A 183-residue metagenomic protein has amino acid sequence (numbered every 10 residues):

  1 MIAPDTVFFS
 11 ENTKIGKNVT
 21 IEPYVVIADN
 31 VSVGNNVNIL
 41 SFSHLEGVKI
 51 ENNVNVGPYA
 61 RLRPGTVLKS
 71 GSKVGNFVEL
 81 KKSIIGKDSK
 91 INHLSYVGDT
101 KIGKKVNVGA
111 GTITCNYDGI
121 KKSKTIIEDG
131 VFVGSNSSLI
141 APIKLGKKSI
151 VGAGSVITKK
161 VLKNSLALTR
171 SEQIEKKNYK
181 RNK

Functional and structural regions predicted by a protein language model:
M1-L168, Q173-I174: Structural signal for interior beta-strand "rungs" in well-ordered beta-sheet cores of soluble enzyme domains
K176-K183: Short, charged, intrinsically disordered terminal tails
